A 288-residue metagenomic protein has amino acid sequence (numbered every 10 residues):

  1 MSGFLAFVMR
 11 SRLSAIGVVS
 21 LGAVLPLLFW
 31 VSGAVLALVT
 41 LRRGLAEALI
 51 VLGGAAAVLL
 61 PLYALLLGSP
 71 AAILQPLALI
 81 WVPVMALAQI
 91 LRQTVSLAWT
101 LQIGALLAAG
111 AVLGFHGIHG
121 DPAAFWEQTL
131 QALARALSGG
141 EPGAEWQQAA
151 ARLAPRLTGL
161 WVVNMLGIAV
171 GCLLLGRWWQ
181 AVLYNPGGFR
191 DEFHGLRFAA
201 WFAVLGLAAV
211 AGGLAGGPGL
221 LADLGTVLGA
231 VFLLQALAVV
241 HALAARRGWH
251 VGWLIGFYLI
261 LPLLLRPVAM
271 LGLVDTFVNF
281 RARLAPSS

Functional and structural regions predicted by a protein language model:
M1, G225-S288: Long, positively charged, glycine-interspersed low-complexity recognition regions
M1-V51, V58, H250-L254, L263: Hydrophobic transmembrane alpha-helices
A15-G17, L49-G53, L74, A78 (+4 more regions): Hydrophobic alpha-helical transmembrane segments
F29-A88, D275-V278: Alpha-helical membrane segments and adjacent membrane-interface helices in multi-pass membrane proteins
Y63-L66, L74-G117: Short helix-perturbing small/polar motifs within transmembrane alpha-helices
G110-L157: Membrane-interface interhelical loops and short interface/amphipathic helices in multi-pass inner-membrane
W161-Y184: Transmembrane alpha-helical segments in integral membrane proteins
V182-A236: Small-residue-rich helix-loop
